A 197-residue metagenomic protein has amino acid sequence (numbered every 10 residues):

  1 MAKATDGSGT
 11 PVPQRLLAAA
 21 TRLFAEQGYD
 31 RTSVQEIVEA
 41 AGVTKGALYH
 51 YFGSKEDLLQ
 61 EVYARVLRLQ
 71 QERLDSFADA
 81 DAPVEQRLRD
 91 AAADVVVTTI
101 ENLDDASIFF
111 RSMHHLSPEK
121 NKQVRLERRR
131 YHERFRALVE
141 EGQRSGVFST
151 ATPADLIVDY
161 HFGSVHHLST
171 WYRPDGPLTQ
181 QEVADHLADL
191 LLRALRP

Functional and structural regions predicted by a protein language model:
M1-K3, A93-E101, H132-S145, G163-S164 (+2 more regions): C-terminal peripheral helix-coil segments that are non-catalytic and often amphipathic
M1-P11, R15-A18, D81: N-terminal intrinsically disordered/low-complexity leader segments
R15, A19-D57, E61: Helix-turn-helix
E26-D30, A80-D81, N102, S145 (+1 more regions): Short coil/turn segments at alpha/beta junctions that flank glycine-rich nucleotide-binding fingerprints
K55, V62, V66, Q70 (+6 more regions): Hydrophobic/aromatic residues within well-ordered alpha-helical segments
E61, D75-D105, A154-H161, A184: Hydrophobic alpha-helical connector segments
R68-Q71, D75, E119-S145, A154-D159 (+2 more regions): Amphipathic alpha-helical packing segments from all-alpha helical-bundle domains
I100-E119, T170: Amphipathic alpha-helical segments used for helix-helix packing
